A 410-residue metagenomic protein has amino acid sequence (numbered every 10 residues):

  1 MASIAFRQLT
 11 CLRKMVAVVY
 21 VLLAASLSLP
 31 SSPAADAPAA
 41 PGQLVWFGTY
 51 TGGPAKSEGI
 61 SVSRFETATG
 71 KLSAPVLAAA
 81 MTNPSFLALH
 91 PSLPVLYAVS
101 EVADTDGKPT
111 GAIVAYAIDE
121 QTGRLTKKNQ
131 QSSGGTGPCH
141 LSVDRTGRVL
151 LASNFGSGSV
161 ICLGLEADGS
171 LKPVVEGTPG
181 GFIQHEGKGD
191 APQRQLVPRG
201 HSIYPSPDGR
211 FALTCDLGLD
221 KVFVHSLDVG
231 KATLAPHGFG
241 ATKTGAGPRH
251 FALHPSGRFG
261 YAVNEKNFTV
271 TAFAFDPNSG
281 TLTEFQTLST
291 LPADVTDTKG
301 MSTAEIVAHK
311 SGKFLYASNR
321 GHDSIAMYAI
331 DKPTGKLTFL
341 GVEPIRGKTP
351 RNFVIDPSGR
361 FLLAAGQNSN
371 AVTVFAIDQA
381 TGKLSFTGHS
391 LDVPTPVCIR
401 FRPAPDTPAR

Functional and structural regions predicted by a protein language model:
T51-A55, V102-D106, G156-S159, L219-D220 (+3 more regions): Short glycine/acidic-enriched loop and turn motifs that connect beta-strands
P54-K56, M81-S92, G134-R145, E186-D208 (+4 more regions): Beta-rich, blade/repeat-based domains predominating in secreted/periplasmic proteins but also intracellular
R64-G70, Y116-G123, L163-V174, S226-A232 (+3 more regions): Short loop/turn segments immediately following beta-strands, especially the blade-tip and inter-blade linker loops
S73-A79, K127-Q131, K188-Q193, A235-A241 (+4 more regions): A short beta-strand motif characteristic of beta-propeller blades
S73-V143: Blade-loop segments of beta-propeller domains
R124-H201: Asp-box/WD-like beta-propeller blade repeats and closely related beta-sheet repeat scaffolds
S369-T373, S385-R410: Blade-level signature of beta-propeller repeat domains, shared across WD40, Kelch, NHL, RCC1 and BNR/Asp-box propellers
